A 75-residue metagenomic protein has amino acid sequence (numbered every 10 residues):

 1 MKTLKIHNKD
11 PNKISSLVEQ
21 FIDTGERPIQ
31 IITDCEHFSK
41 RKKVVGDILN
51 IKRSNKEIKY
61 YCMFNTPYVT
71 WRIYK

Functional and structural regions predicted by a protein language model:
M1-K75: N-terminal targeting/trafficking signals and adjacent low-complexity tails
